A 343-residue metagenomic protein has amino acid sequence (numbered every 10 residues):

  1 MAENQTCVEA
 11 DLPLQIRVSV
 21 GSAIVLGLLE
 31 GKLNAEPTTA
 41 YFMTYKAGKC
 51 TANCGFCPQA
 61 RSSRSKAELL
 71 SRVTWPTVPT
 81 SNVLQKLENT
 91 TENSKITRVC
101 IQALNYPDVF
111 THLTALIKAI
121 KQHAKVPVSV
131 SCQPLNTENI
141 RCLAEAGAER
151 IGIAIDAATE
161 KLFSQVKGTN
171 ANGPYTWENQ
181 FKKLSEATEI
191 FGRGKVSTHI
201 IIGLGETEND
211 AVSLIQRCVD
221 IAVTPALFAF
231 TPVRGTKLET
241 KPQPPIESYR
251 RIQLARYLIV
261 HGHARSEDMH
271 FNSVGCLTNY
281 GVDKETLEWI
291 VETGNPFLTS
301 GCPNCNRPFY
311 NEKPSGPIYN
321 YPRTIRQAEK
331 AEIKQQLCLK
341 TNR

Functional and structural regions predicted by a protein language model:
M1-A40, I190, V212-R343: Auxiliary Fe-S-binding modules of radical SAM enzymes
E3, L26-L28, T38, F42-K49 (+4 more regions): Conserved Radical SAM active-site core
K46-C50, N295-L298: Short metal-coordination and nucleic-acid-contact micro-motifs, chiefly zinc-binding Cys/His arrays
N136-G147, I202-D220: Catalytic cores of alpha/beta
T159, G203-T207, T231-G235: Short, catalytically relevant binding-site loops at active-site mouths
A171-E178, I202-N209, P242-E247: A short glycine-/small-residue-rich loop at the edge of a beta-strand within enzyme catalytic domains
S197-G203, A226-F230: Short, conserved beta-strand edge motifs with alternating hydrophobic and charged residues
